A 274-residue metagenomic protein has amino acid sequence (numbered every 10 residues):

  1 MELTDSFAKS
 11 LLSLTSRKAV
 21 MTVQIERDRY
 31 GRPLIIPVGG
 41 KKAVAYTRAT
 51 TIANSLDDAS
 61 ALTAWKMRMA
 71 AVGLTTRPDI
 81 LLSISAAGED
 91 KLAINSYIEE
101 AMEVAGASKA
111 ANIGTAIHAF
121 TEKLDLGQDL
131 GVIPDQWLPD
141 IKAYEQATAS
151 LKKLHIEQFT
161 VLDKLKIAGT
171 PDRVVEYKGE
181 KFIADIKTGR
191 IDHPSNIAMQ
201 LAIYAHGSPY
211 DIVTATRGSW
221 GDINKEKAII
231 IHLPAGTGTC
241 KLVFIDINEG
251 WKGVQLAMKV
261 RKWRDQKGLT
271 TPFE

Functional and structural regions predicted by a protein language model:
M1-A168: Metal-dependent nuclease catalytic cores that hydrolyze phosphodiester bonds in DNA/RNA, characterized by
I133-D135, T160-P171, V175-K259, R264-E274: Nucleic-acid nuclease catalytic cores
